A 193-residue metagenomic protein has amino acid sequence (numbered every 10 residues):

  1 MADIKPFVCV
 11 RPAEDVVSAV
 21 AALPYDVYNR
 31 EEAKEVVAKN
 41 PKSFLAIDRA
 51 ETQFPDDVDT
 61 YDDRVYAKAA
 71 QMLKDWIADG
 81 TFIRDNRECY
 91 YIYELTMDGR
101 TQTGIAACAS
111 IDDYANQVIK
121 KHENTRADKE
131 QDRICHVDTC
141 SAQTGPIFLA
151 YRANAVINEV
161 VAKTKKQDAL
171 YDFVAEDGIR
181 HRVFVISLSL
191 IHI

Functional and structural regions predicted by a protein language model:
M1-L190: A cross-family signal for N-terminal binding/gating loops and helix N-caps that shape access to the active site
